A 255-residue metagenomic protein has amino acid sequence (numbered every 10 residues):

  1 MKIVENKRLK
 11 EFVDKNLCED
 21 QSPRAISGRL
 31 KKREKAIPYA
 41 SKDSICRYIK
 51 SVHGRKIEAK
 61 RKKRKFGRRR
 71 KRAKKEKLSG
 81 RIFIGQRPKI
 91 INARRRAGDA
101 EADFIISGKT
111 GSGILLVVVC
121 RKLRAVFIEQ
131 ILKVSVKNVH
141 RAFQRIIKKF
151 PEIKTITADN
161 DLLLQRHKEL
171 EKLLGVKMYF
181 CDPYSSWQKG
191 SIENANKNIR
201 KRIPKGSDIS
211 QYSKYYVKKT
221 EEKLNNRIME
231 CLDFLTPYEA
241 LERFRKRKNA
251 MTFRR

Functional and structural regions predicted by a protein language model:
M1, A36-N92: Basic, flexible linker segments flanking DNA-binding modules in nucleic acid-interacting mobile-element proteins
M1-C18: Basic, short loop/linker segments at the boundary and entry of helix-turn-helix/winged-helix-like folds
V13, I26, I45, D103 (+7 more regions): Mobile genetic element proteins and their domesticated derivatives, centered on retroelements and DNA transposons
R24-A36: DNA-recognition alpha helix
A97-S107: Two-metal-ion RNase H-like nuclease active-site motif
G108-G111, I128-F150: Active-site beta-loop-alpha junctions of metal-dependent nucleic acid enzymes, especially the RNase H-like/DDE
A158-N160, Q165-E171, F180-I203, S210-E222: RNase H-like two-metal-ion nuclease catalytic core shared by retroviral integrases and related mobile-element nucleases
K205-R255: C-terminal domain-tail junction helix/linker
